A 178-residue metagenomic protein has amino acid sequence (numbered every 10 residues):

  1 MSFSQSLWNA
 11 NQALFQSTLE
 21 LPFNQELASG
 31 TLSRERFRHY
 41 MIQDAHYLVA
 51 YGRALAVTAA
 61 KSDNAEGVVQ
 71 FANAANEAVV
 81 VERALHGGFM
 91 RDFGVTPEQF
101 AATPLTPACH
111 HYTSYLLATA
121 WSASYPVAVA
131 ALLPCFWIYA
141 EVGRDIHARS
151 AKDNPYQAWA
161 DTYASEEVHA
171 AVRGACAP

Functional and structural regions predicted by a protein language model:
M1, A10, A54, A60 (+3 more regions): Domain-length accessory/inserted modules outside core catalytic folds
M1, N11, E20, R34 (+5 more regions): Alpha-helix initiation and N-capping motif
W8-L32, Y51, G174-P178: Short alpha-helical hairpin
Q12-S17, L32-K61, V81, A130-P134 (+1 more regions): Alpha-helical bundle segments that constitute or directly flank the non-heme di-iron/ferroxidase center
L19-E20, Y47-A54, V81-L85, A108-Y112 (+2 more regions): Amphipathic, well-ordered alpha-helical segments in soluble domains
A28, L32, A56-N64, W121 (+1 more regions): Short, flexible helix-adjacent loops and helix caps
E66-E167: Active-site-proximal alpha-helical scaffolds that flank and shape metal-associated catalytic sites
